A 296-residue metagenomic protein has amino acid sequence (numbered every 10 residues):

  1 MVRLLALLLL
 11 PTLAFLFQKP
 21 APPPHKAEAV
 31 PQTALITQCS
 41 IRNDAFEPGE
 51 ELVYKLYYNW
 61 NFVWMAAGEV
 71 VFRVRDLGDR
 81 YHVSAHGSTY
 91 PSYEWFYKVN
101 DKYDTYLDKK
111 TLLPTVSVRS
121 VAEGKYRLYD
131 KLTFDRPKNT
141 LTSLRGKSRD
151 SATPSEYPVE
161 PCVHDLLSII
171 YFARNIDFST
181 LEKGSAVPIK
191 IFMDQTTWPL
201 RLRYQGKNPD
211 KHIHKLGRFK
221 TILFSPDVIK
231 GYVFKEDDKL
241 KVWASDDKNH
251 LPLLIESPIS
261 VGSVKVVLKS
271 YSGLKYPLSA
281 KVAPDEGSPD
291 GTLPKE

Functional and structural regions predicted by a protein language model:
M1-L4: Positively charged n-region of N-terminal signal peptides that target proteins for export
A6-A14: Bacterial N-terminal signal peptides
L13, A27, Q32-T33, P154-E156 (+2 more regions): Intrinsically disordered, low-complexity regions
P20-R136, F178-E296: Acidic, serine/threonine-rich low-complexity disordered tracts
R136-M193: Active-site/ligand-binding surface loops and adjacent short beta/alpha elements that line catalytic pockets across
